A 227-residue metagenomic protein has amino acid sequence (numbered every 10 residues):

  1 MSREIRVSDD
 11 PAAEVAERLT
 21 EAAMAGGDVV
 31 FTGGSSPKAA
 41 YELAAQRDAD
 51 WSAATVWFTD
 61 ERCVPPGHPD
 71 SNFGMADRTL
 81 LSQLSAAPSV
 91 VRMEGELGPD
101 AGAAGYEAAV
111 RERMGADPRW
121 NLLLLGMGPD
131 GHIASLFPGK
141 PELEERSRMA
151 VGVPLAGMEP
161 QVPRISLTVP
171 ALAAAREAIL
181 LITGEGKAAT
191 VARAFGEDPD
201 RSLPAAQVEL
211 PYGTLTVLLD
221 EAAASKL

Functional and structural regions predicted by a protein language model:
M1-V29: N-terminal glycine-/serine-/threonine-rich phosphate-binding loop
L19-E21, A25-R47: Glycine-rich N-terminal segment of FAD-binding domains in flavoprotein oxidoreductases, spanning the beta-loop-helix
F31-S36, L125-P129, T183: Glycine-rich beta-strand-to-loop/alpha-helix junction loops that act as flexible
L43-W51, P138-S147, E197: A glycine- and small-aliphatic-rich helix-loop capping segment at beta-alpha/alpha-beta transitions that lines
W51-L124: Ligand-binding beta-strand-loop-alpha-helix segment within the catalytic cores of soluble metabolic enzymes
A103-A104, A134-G139, T190-A194: A short secondary-structure junction signal
L123-L125, P129-P170: Class I SAM-dependent methyltransferase SAM-binding "motif I" and its flanking Rossmann-like core
R176-L227: ATP/nucleoside-binding phosphotransfer catalytic cores, i.e., glycine-rich phosphate-binding loops
